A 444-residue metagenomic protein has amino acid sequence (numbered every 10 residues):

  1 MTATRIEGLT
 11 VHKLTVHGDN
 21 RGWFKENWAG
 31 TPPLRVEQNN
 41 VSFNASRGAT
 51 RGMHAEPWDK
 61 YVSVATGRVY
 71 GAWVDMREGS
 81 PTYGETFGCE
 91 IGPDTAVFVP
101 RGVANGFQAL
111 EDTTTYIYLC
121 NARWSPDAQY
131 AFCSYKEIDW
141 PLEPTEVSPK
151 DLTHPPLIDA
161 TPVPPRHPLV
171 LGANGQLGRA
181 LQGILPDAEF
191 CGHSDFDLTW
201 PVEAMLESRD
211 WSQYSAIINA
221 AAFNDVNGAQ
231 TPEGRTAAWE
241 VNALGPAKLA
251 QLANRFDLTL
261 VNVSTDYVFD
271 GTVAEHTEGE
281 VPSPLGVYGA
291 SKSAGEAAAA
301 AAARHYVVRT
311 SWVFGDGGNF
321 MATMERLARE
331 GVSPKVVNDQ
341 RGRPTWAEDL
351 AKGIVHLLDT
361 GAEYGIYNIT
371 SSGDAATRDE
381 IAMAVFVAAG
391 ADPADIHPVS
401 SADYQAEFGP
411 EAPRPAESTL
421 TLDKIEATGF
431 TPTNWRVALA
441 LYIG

Functional and structural regions predicted by a protein language model:
M1-I91, E111-T113, C120-A128, F132-R166: Non-catalytic, conserved peripheral segments adjacent to functional cores
E90-D112: Conserved metal-binding segment of the jelly-roll/cupin
T145-R166, P413-G444: C-terminal amphipathic/interface module of NAD(P)-dependent oxidoreductases and related NAD-binding regulators
H167-L185: N-terminal Rossmann NAD(P)H-binding glycine-rich loop of SDR-like oxidoreductase domains
V202-V241: NAD(P)H-binding glycine-rich loop region in Rossmannoid oxidoreductase-like domains and their noncatalytic homologs
T236, E240-K248, R255, V268-V308 (+1 more regions): Catalytic helix-loop patch of NAD(P)-dependent Rossmann-fold dehydrogenases
A297-G342, E348-D349, V355: NAD(P)-dependent short-chain dehydrogenase/reductase
G353, T360-P410: Mid/C-terminal beta-alpha module of Rossmann-like enzyme folds, strongest in SDR-family dehydrogenases/epimerases
